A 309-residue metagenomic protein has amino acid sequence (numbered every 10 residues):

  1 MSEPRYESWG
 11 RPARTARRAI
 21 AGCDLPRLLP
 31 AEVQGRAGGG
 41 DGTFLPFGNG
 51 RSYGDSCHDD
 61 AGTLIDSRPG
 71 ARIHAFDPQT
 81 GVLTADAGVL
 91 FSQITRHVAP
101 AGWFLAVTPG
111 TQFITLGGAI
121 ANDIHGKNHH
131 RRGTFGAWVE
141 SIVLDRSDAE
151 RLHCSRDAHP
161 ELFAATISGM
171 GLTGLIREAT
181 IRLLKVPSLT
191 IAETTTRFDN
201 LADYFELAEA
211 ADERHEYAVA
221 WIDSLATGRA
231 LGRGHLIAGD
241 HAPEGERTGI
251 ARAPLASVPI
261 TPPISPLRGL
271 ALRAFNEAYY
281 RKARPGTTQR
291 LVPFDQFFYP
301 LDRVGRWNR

Functional and structural regions predicted by a protein language model:
M1-R309: Noncatalytic alpha-helical scaffold of FAD-dependent oxidoreductases
